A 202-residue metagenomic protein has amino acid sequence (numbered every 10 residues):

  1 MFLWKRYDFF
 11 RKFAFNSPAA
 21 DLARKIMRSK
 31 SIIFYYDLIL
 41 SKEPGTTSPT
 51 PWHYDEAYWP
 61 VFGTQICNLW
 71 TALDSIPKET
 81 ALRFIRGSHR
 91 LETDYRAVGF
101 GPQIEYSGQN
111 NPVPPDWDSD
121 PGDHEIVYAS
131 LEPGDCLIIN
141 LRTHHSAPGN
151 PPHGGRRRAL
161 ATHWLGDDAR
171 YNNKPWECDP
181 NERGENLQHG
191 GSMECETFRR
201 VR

Functional and structural regions predicted by a protein language model:
M1-W52, Y58, P175-E177, H189-S192 (+1 more regions): Non-heme Fe(II)-dependent double-stranded beta-helix
S29-I32, E56, A72-L82, G87-H89: Active-site region of the double-stranded beta-helix
K42-E43, P77, L91, H145 (+1 more regions): Feature marks short, surface-exposed loop/turn motifs that line or immediately flank catalytic pockets and channel
P49-A57, F84, H144-A147, T162-G166: Histidine-centered catalytic micro-motifs
T50-Y54, G63, T80-I85, T93-A97 (+1 more regions): A short secondary-structure junction signal
H53, P60-P77, S130-P133, I138 (+1 more regions): Short, conserved beta-strand element in jelly-roll/cupin
K78-H144: Double-stranded beta-helix
A97-F100, P133-I138, R142-R202: Non-heme Fe(II)/2-oxoglutarate
